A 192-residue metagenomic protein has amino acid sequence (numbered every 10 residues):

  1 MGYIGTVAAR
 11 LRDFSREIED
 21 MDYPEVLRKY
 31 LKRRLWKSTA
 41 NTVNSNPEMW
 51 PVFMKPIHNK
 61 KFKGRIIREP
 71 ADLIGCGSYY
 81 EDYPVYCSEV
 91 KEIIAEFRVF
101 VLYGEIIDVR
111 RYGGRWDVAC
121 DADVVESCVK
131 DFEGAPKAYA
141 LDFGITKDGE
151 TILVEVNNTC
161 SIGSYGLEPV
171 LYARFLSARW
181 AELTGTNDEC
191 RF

Functional and structural regions predicted by a protein language model:
M1-E133: Active-site nucleotide/adenylate-binding loops and adjacent lid/helix of ATP-dependent enzymes
G5-A8, I67, K147, G166 (+1 more regions): Polar low-complexity intrinsically disordered regions enriched in Ser/Thr and small residues
F100-V101, I107, P136-G166: Conserved metal-phosphate-binding beta-hairpin within the catalytic cores of diverse ATP-dependent phosphoryl-transfer
D123-E126, L141, V154, V170: A generic structural signal for well-ordered alpha-helical surface patches
V124-Y139, F175-N187: Short, solvent-exposed cationic patches
E150-T184, E189-F192: Intrinsically disordered, low-complexity regulatory tails
